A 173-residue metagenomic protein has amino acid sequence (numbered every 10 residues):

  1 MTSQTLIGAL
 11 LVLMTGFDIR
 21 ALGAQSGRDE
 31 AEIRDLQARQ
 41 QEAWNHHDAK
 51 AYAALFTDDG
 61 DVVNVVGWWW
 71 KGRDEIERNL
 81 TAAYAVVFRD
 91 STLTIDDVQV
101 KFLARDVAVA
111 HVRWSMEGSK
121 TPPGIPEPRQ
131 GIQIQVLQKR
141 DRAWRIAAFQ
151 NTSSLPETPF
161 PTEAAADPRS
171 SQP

Functional and structural regions predicted by a protein language model:
Q4-D18: Bacterial N-terminal signal peptides
V12-M14, D58, A82: Residues within well-ordered alpha-helical secondary structure of globular protein domains
L22-A54, D61-P173: A beta-strand edge to alpha-helix "cap/lid" segment located at domain peripheries
